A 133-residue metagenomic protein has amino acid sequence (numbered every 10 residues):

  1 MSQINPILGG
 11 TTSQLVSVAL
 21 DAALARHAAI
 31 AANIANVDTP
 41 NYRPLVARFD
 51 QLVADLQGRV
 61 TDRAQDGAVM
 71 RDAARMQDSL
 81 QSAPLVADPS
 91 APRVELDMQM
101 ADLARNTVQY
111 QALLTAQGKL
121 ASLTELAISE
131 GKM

Functional and structural regions predicted by a protein language model:
M1-M133: Amphipathic alpha-helical polymerization modules
